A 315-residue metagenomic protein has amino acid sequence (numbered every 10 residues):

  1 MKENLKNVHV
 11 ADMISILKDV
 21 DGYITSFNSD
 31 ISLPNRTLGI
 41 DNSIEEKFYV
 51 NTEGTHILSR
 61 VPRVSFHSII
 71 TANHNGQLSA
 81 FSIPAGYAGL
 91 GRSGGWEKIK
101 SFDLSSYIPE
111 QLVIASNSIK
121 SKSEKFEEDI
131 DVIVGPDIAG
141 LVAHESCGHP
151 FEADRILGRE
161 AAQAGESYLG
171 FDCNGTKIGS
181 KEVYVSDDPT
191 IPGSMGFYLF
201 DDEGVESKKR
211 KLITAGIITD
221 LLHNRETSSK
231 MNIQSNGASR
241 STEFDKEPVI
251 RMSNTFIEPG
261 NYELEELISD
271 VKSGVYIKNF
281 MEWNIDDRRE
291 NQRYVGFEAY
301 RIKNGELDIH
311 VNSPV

Functional and structural regions predicted by a protein language model:
M1-Y198, V205, T214-I217, N304-E306: Active-site bordering "gate/hinge" segments that shape substrate access to catalytic or cofactor-binding pockets
A161-V315: Dual-mode signal for accessory low-complexity, basic/Gly-rich regions
